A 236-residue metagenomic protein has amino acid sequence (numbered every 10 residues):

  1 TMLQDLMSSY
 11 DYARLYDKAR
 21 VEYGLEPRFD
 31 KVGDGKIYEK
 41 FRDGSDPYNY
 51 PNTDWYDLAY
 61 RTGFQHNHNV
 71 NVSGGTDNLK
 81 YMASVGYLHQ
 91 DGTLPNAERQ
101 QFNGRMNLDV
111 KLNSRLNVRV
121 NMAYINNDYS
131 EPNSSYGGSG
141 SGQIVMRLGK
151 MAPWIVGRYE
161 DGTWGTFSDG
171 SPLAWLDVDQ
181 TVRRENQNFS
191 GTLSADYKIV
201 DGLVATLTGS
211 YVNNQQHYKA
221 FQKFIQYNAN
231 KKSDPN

Functional and structural regions predicted by a protein language model:
T1-N52, G92-R99, N103-S190, T206-T208 (+1 more regions): Surface-exposed loop/interface segments of Gram-negative outer-membrane beta-barrel transport/assembly proteins
W55-D57: Surface-exposed cleft-lining segments at the edges of enzyme active sites
A59-G63: Short Gly/Pro-enriched turn/cap motifs at secondary-structure boundaries
Q65, N69, H89-Q90: Conserved interaction-surface patches within small, structured recognition/assembly domains
Q65, T76-D77, K111-R115, K198-V200: Outer-membrane beta-barrel channels and translocator barrels
V70-G74, G104-V110, G191-Y197: Residues on the lipid-exposed face of transmembrane beta-strands in outer-membrane beta-barrel proteins
G74-N78, Y87: A generic beta-sheet turn/junction motif
